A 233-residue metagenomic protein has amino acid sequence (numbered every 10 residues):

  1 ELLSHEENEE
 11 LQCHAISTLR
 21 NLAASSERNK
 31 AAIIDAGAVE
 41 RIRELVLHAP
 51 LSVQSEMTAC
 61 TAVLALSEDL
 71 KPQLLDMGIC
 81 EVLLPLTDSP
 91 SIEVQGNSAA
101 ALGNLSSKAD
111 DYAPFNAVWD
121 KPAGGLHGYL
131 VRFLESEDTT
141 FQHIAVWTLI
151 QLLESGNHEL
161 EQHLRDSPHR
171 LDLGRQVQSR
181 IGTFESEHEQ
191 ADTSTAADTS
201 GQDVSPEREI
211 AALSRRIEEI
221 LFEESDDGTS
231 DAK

Functional and structural regions predicted by a protein language model:
E1, R41-R43, V82-L84, Y129-V131 (+1 more regions): Buried hydrophobic core positions in alpha-solenoid tandem helical repeats
S4: Aromatic- and Gly/Pro-rich donor/ligand-binding loops that form nucleotide- or phosphate-bearing donor binding pockets
E7-A24, D35-A36, L47-L66, Q73-M77 (+4 more regions): Alpha-helical solenoid repeats of the armadillo/HEAT superfamily in eukaryotic scaffolding/adaptor proteins
R28-A31, P72: Recurring C-terminal helix/loop segment of individual leucine-rich repeat
I34-E40, L75-E81, V118-G128, R165-G174: Core helices of alpha-solenoid repeat scaffolds
S230-K233: A positional/structural detector of protein chain ends, strongest at the extreme C-terminus and weakly at the extreme
